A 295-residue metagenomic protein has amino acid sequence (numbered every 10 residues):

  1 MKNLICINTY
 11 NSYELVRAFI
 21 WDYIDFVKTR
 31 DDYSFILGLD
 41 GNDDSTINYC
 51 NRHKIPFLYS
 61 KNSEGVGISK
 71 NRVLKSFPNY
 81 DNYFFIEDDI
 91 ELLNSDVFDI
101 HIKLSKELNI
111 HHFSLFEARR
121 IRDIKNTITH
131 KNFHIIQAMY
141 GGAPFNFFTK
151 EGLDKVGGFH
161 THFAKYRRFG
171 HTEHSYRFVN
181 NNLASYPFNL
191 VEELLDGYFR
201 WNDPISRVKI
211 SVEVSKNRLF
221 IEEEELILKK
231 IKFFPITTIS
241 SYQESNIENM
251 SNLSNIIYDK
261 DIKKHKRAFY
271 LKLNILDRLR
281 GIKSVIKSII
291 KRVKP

Functional and structural regions predicted by a protein language model:
S12-V27: Short, well-formed alpha-helical segments that are part of the catalytic scaffolds of diverse glycosyltransferases
L37-I47, E91: A conserved acidic beta->alpha catalytic loop
N51-G65: Conserved donor nucleotide-binding strand/loop of the catalytic core
K61-F77: Glycine-rich, basic loop-to-helix element that forms the pyrophosphate-binding segment of sugar-nucleotide handling
Y80-E91: Short beta-strand-to-loop acidic/aromatic patch adjacent to the donor-nucleotide binding site
S95-T129: Conserved donor NDP-sugar-binding/catalytic core segment of glycosyltransferases
H130-K150: A recurrent flexible, glycine/aromatic-enriched loop bordering the glycosyltransferase active site that acts as
H162-V293: C-terminal catalytic/acceptor-binding lobe
